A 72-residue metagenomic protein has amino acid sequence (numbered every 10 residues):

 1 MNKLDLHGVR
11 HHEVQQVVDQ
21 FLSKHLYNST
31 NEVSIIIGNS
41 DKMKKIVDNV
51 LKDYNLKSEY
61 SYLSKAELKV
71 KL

Functional and structural regions predicted by a protein language model:
M1-L72: Long, charged, low-complexity intrinsically disordered regions
